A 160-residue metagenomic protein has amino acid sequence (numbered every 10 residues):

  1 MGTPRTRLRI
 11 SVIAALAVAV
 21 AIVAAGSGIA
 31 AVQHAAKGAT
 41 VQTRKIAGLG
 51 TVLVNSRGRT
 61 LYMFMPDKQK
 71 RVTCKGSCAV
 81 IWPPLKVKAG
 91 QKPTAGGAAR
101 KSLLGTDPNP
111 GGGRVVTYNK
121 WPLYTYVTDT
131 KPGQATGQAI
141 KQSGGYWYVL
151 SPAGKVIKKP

Functional and structural regions predicted by a protein language model:
G2-L16, I22-P160: Compact beta-sheet-dominated domain cores in extracellular/mature segments
